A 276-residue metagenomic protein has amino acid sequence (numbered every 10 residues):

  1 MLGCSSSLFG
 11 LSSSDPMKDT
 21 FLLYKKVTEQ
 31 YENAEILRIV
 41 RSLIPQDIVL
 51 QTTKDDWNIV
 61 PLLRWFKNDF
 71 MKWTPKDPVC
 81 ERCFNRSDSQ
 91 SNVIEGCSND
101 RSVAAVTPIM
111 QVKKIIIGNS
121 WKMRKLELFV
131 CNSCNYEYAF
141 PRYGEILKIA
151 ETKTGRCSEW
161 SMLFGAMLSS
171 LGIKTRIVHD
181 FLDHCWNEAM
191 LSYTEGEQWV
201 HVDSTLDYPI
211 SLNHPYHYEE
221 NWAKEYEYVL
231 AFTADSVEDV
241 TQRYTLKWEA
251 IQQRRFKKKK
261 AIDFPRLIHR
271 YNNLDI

Functional and structural regions predicted by a protein language model:
M1-T152, R156-E159, H179, G196-I276: Alpha-helical and coiled-coil interaction segments, frequently adjacent to or embedded within charge-biased
K67, M71, L168-I173: Hydrophobic/aromatic-lined pockets within catalytic cores
S169-D183: Short, well-structured beta-strand/strand-turn elements
D183-W186, P209: Flexible loop/turn segments at secondary-structure boundaries
E188-E197: Short beta-strand segments and strand-loop junctions that repeat across beta-rich extracellular domains
